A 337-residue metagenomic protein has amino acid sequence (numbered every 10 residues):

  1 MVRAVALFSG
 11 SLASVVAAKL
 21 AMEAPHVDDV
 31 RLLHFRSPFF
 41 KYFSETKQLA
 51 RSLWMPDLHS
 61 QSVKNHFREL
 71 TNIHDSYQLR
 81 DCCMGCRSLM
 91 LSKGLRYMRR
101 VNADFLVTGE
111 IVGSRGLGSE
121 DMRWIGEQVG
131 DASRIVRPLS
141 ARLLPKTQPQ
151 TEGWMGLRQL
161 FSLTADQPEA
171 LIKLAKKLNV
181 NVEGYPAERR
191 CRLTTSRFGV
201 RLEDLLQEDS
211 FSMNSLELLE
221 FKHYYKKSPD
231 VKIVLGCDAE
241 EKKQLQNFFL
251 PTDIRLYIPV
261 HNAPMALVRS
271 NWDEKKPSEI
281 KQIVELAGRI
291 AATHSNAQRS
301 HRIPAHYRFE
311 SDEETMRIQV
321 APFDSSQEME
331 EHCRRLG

Functional and structural regions predicted by a protein language model:
M1-K177, E314-T315, F323-G337: ATP-dependent adenylation/nucleotidyltransferase module used to activate substrates
A132-Y307, S311-G337: AMP-forming adenylation/ATP pyrophosphatase catalytic core
